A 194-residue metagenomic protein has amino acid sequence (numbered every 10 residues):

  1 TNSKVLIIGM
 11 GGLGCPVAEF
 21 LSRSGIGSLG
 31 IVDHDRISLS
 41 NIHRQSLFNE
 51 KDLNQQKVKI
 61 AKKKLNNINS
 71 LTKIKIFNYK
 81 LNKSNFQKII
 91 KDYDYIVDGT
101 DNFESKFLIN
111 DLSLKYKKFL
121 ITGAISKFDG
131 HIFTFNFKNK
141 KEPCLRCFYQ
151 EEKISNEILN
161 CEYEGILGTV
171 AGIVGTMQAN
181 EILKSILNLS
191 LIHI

Functional and structural regions predicted by a protein language model:
T1-I192: Adenine nucleotide-associated cytosolic modules
